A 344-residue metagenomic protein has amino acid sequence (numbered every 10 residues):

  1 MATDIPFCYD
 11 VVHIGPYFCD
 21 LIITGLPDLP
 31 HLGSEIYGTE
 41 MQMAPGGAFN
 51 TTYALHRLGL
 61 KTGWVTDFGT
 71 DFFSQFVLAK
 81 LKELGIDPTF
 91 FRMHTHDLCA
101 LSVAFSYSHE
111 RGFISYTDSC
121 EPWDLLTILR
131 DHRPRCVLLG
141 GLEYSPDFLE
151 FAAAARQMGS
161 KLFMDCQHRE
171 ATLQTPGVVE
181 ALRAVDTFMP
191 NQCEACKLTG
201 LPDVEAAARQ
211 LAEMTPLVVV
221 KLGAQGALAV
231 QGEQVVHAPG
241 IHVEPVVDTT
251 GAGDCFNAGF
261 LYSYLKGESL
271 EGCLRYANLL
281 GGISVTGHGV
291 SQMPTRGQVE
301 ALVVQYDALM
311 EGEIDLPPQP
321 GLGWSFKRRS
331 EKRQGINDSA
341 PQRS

Functional and structural regions predicted by a protein language model:
M1-D67, F72-E83, I314-S344: Glycine-rich phosphate/adenosyl-contacting loop at the front of the ribokinase-like
A2-I14, E205-S344: Conserved phosphate-binding/catalytic region of the ribokinase-like
P16, T66-T70, M93, S108 (+2 more regions): Cofactor-binding loop segments of dinucleotide-utilizing enzymes, especially the Rossmann-like FAD- and NAD(P)+-binding
Y53, L101-F105, G112, G226-V230: Short beta-strand scaffold segments in enzyme catalytic cores
T62, P88, L162-F163, V218: Hydrophobic beta-strand scaffold residues
K80-D97: A glycine-rich helix N-cap at a beta->alpha junction
M93, S102-S145: Conserved phosphate-binding/catalytic loop of the ribokinase/pfkB sugar-kinase fold
L149, R156-K161, H168-A238, P245 (+1 more regions): Conserved phosphate/ATP/ADP-binding segment of small-molecule kinases
